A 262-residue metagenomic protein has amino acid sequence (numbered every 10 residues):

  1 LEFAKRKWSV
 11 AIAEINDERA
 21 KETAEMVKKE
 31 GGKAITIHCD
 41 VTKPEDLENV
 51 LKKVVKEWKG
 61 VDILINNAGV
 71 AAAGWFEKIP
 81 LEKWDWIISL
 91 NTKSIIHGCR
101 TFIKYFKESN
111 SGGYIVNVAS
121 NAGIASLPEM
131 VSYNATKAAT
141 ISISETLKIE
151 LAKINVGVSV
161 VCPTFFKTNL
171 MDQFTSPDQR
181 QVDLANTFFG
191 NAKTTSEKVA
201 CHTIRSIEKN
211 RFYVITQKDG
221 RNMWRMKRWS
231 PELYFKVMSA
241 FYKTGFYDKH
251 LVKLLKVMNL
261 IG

Functional and structural regions predicted by a protein language model:
L1-A11: Canonical Rossmann dinucleotide-binding motif of NAD(H)/NADP(H)-dependent dehydrogenases/reductases, specifically
D17-E18, H38-N49, L81: The beta1-alpha1 cofactor-binding region of Rossmann-like NAD(H)/NADP(H)-dependent oxidoreductases
W75-F76, P80-D85: Substrate-binding pocket helix/loop in short-chain dehydrogenase/reductase
E77, L127-V131: Active-site loop immediately N-terminal to the catalytic Tyr-X3-Lys motif of short-chain dehydrogenase/reductase
C99, T136: Active-site helix of classical SDR
S120: Residue(s) in the substrate-gating loop at a strand-loop-helix junction that position the organic substrate next
K153-G220: SDR active-site lid
